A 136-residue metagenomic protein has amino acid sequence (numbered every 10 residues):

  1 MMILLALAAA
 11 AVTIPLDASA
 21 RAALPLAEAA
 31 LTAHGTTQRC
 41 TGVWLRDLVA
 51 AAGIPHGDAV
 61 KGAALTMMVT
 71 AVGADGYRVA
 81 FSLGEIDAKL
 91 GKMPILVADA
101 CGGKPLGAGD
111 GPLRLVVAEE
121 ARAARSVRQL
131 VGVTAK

Functional and structural regions predicted by a protein language model:
M1-A10: Sec-dependent N-terminal signal peptides
A9-K136: N-terminal intrinsically disordered, low-complexity segments enriched in P/E/S/T
